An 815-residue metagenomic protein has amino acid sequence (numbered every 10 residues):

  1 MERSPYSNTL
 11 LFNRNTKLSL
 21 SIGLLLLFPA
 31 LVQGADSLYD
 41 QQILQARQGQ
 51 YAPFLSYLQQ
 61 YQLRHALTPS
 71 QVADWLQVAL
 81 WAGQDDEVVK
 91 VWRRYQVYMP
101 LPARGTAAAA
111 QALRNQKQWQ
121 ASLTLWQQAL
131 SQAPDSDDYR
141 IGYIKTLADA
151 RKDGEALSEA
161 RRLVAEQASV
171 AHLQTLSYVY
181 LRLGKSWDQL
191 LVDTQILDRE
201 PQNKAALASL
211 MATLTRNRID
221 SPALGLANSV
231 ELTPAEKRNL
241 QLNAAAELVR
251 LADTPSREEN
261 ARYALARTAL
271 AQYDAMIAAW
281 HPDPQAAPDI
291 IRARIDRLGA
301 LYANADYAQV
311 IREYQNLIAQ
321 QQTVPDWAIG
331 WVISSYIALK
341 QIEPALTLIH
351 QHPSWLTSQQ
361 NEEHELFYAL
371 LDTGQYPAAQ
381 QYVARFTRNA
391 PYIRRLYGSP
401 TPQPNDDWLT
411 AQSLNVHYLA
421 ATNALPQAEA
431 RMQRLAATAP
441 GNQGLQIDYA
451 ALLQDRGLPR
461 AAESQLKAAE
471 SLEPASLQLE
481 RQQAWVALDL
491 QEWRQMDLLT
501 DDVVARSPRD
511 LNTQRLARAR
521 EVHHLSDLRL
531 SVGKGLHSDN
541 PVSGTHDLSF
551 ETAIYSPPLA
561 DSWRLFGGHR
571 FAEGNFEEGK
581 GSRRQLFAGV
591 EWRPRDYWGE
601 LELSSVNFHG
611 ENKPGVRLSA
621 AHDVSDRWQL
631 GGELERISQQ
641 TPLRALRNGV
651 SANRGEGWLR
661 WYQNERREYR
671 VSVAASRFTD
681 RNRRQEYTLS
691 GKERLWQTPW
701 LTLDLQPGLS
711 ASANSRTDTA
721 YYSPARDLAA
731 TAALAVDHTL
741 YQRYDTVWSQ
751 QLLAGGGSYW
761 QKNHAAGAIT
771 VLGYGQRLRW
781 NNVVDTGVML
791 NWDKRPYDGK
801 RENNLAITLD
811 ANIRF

Functional and structural regions predicted by a protein language model:
M1-S7, Y51, T513: Disordered, low-complexity tails and leader-like regions
E2-Q33: Gram-negative bacterial Sec-dependent N-terminal signal peptides
S4, T9-L11, D36, S70 (+2 more regions): Short linear motifs centered on Gly/Pro in flexible linkers and helix caps
L31-W75, W81, K90, R104: N-terminal leader/linker segments that initiate helical-solenoid repeat arrays
L58, T68-S70, D74-Q77, D85 (+6 more regions): Gram-negative and organellar
A79, L113-Q116: Extracellular cysteine-rich, disulfide-bonded domains and loops characteristic of secreted proteins and the ectodomains
